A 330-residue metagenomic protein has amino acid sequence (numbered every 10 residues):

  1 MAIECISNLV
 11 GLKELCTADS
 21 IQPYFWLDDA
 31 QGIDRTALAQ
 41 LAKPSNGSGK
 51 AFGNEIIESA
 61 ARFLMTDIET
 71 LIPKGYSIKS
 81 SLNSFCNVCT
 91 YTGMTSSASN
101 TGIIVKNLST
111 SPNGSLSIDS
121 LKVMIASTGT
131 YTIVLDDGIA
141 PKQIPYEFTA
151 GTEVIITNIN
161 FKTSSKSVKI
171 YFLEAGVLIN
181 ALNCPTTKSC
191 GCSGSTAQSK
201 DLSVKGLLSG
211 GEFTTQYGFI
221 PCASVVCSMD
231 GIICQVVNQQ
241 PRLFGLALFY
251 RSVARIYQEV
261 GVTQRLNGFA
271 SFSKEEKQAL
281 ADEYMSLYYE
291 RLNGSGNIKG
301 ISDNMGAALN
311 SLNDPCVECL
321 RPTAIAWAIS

Functional and structural regions predicted by a protein language model:
M1-E55, F63, T70-C86, C190-C192 (+4 more regions): Short loop/turn elements at secondary-structure junctions
I57, S97-I103, I298, S302: Well-ordered, non-membrane alpha-helical segments in soluble/globular domains
T66-G138, V177-V236, A247: Beta-sheet-rich sandwich/jelly-roll-like modules and their strand-loop junctions
S111, T149, F161-S165: Surface-exposed coil/turn segments at beta-strand junctions on protein surfaces, enriched
S120-M124, K169-Y171, R251-V253: Residues within well-ordered beta-strands of beta-sheet-rich folds
S127, Y131-I133, T152-E153, V168-K169: Extended, beta-strand-rich, solvent-exposed assembly scaffolds of outer structural proteins
I139-T152: Solvent-exposed serine/threonine-rich low-complexity stretches and specific carbohydrate-binding patches
V154-T196, I256: Short, well-structured beta-strand segments enriched in hydrophobic/aromatic residues within extracellular or lumenal
